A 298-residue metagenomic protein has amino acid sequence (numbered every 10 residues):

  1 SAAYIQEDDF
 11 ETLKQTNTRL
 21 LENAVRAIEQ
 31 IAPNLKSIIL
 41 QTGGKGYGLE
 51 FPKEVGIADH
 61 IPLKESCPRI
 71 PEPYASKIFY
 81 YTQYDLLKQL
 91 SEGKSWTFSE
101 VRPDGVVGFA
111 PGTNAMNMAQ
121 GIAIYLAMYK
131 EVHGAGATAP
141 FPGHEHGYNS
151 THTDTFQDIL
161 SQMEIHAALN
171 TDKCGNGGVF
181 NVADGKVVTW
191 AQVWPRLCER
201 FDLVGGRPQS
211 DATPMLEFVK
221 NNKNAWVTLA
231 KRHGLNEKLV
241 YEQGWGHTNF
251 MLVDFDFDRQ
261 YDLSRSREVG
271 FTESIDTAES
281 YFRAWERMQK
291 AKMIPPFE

Functional and structural regions predicted by a protein language model:
S1-N23, E29: NAD(P)H-binding glycine-rich loop region in Rossmannoid oxidoreductase-like domains and their noncatalytic homologs
E7, G44-I57, V106-F109: Conserved catalytic-site region of short-chain dehydrogenase/reductase
R19, I78, D154-T155, V188 (+1 more regions): Residue-level signal for the nucleotide or nucleotide-sugar donor/cofactor binding architecture
R26, C67-A110: Active-site Tyr-X1-5-Lys
E29-S37: A short helix->loop->beta-strand "cap" motif at the edges of active sites that frequently abuts
K94-Q162, H166: NAD(P)-dependent short-chain dehydrogenase/reductase
L160-N249, D254, D258, D262-S264 (+3 more regions): Mid/C-terminal beta-alpha module of Rossmann-like enzyme folds, strongest in SDR-family dehydrogenases/epimerases
